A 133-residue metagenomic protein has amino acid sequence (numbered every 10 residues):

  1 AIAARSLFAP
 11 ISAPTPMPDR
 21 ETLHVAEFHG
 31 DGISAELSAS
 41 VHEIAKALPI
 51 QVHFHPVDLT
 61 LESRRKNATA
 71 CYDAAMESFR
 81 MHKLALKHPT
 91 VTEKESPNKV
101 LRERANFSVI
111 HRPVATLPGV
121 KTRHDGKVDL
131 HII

Functional and structural regions predicted by a protein language model:
A4-D58: N-terminal phosphate-binding or glycine-rich loops at protein starts, especially the Walker A/P-loop of NTPases
S63-I133: N-terminal glycine-rich phosphate/adenylate-binding segment common to multiple enzyme folds
